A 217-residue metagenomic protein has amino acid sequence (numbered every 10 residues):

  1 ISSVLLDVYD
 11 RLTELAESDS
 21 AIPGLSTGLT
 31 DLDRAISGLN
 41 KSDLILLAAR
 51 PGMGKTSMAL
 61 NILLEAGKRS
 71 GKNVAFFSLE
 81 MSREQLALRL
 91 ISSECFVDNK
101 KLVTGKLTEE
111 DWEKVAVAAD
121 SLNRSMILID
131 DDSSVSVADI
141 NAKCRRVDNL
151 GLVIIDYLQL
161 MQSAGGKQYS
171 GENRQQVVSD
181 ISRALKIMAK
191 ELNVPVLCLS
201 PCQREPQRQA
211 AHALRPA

Functional and structural regions predicted by a protein language model:
I1-K41, V97, D111-M126, A138 (+2 more regions): Core recognition of P-loop NTPase motor domains used across DNA-transaction enzymes
D33, Q176-A217: Phosphate-binding/switch region of NTP-binding enzymes
R34, E65-N149, S163: Cytosolic-facing regulatory segments adjacent to core modules
N40-I45, K72: Pre-Walker A (Motif I) flank of P-loop NTPase domains
A49: The Walker A (P-loop) glycine that initiates the GxxxxGKT/S ATP-binding motif of P-loop NTPases
G52: Walker A (P-loop) phosphate-binding loop of P-loop NTPases
K55: Conserved lysine of the Walker
I127-M188: Phosphate-binding/switch loop-helix module in NTP-utilizing enzymes
